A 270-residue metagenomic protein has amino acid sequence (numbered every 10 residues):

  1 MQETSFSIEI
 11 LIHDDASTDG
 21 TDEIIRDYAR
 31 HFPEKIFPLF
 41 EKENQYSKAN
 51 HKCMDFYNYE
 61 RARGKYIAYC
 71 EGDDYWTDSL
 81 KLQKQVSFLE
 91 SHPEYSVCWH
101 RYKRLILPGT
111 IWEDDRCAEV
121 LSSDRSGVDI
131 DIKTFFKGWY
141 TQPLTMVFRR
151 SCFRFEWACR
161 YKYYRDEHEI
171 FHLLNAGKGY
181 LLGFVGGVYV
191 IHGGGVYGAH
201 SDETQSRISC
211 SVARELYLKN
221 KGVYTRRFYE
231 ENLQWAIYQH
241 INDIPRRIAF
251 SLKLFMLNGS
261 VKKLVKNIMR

Functional and structural regions predicted by a protein language model:
M1-E43: Acidic donor-binding segment of Leloir-type glycosyltransferases
E41-R63, K84: Glycine-rich, basic loop-to-helix element that forms the pyrophosphate-binding segment of sugar-nucleotide handling
E60, H100, A118-E203: Conserved nucleotide-sugar donor-binding catalytic segment
I67: Short aromatic/hydrophobic "clamp" motif used to bind/position activated sugar donors
E71-Y75: The conserved acidic donor/metal-binding loop of glycosyltransferases
S79-D114: Conserved donor NDP-sugar-binding/catalytic core segment of glycosyltransferases
V185, Y189-G193, G198-Y224, R247-L254: Catalytic core of nucleotide-sugar-dependent glycosyltransferases
I237-R270: Membrane-interface aromatic/basic loop that binds lipid-linked glycans or pyrophosphate carriers, typified by
